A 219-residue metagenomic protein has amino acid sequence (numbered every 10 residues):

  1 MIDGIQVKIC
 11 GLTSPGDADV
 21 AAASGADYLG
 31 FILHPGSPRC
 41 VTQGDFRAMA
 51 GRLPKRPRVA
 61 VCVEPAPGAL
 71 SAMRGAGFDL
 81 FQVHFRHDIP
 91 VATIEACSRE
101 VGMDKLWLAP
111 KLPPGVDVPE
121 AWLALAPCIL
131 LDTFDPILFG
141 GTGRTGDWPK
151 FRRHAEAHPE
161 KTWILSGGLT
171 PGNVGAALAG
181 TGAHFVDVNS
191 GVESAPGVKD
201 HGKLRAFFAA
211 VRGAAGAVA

Functional and structural regions predicted by a protein language model:
M1-F185, S190-A219: Conserved N-terminal beta1-alpha1 strand-loop-helix module at the mouth
